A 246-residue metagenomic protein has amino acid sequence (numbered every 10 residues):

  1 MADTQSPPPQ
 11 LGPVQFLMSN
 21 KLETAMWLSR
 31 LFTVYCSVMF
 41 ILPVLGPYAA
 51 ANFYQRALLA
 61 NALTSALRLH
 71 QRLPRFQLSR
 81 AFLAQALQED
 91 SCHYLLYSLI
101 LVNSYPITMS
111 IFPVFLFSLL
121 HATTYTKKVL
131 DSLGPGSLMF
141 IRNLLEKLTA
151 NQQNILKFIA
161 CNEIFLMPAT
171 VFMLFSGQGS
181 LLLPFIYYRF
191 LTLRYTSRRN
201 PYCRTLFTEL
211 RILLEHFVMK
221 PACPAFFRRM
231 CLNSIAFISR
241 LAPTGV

Functional and structural regions predicted by a protein language model:
D3, P8-V246: Multipass alpha-helical transmembrane domains of eukaryotic endomembrane proteins
